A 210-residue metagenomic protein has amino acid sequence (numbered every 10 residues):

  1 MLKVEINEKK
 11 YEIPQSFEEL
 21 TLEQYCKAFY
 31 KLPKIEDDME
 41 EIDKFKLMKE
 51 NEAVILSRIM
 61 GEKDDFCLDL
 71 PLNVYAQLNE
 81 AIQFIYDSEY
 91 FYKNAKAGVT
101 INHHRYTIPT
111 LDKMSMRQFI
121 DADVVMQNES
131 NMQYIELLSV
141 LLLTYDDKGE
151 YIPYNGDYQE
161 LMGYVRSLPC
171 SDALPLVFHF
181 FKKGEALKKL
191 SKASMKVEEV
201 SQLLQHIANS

Functional and structural regions predicted by a protein language model:
M1-S210: Charged interaction scaffolds used for protein-protein
